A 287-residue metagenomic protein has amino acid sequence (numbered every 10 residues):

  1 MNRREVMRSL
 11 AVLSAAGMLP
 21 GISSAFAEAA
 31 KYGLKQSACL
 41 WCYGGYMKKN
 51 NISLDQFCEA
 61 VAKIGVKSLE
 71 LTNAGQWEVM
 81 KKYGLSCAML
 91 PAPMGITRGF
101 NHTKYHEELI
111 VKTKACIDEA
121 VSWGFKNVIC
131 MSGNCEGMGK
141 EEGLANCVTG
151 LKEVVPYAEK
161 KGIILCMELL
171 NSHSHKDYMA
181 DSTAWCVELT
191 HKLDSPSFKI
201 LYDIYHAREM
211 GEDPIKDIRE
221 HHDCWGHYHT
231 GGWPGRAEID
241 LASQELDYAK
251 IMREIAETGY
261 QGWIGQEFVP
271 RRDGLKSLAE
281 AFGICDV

Functional and structural regions predicted by a protein language model:
N2-A62, F125-K126, A180-Y202, H206-V287: Histidine-acidic metal/acid-base catalytic patches
A11-V12, A16-L19, E28, T97-K199 (+1 more regions): Active-site acidic/histidine proton-transfer and metal-coordination neighborhood in alpha/beta enzyme cores
C42-G44, N73-G75, P93-I96, N134-E136 (+4 more regions): Active-site-proximal loop/turn and secondary-structure-junction residues that shape catalytic pockets, frequently
D55-Q76: Catalytic domains of carbohydrate-active enzymes, especially glycoside hydrolases
E78-L90, I163: Short acidic, glycine/proline-enriched helix-loop-strand junctions
